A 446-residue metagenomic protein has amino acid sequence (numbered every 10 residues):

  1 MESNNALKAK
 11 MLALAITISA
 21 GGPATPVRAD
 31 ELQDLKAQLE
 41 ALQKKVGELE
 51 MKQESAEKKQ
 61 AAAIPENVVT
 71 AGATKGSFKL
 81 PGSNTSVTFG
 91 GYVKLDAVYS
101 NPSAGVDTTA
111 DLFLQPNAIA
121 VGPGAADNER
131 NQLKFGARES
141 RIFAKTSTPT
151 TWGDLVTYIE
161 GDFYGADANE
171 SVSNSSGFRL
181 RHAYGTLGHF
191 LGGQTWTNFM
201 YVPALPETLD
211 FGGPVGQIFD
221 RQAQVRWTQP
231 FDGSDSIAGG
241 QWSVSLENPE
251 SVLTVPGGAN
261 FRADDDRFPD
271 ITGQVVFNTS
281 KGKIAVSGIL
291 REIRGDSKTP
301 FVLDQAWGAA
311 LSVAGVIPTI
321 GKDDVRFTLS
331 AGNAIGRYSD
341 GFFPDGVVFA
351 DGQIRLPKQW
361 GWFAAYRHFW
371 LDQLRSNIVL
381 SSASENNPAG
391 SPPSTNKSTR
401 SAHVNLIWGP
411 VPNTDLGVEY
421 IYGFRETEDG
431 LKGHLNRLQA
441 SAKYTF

Functional and structural regions predicted by a protein language model:
E2-A13: Bacterial N-terminal signal peptides that target proteins for export
I16-G22, P26-T108: N-terminal periplasmic/intermembrane-space "pro-region" immediately following the signal or transit peptide
M51, A71-S83, W152-E160, S287-R291 (+3 more regions): Transmembrane beta-barrel strand/turn architecture of Gram-negative outer membrane proteins
E66, N131-K134, V172-G177, P214-F219 (+6 more regions): Replace "Gram-negative outer membrane beta-barrel proteins" with "bacterial and organellar outer membrane beta-barrel
K75-V252, D265-K283, V316-A331, I335-R337: Outer membrane beta-barrel
S100, P149, Y164-A168, T197-Y201 (+7 more regions): Sequence/structural signature of outer-membrane beta-barrel proteins
F277-N396, R400: Detector for outer-membrane/organellar transmembrane beta-barrel domains, recognizing the amphipathic beta-strand
W408-P410, H434-F446: Outer-membrane beta-barrel "beta-signal"
